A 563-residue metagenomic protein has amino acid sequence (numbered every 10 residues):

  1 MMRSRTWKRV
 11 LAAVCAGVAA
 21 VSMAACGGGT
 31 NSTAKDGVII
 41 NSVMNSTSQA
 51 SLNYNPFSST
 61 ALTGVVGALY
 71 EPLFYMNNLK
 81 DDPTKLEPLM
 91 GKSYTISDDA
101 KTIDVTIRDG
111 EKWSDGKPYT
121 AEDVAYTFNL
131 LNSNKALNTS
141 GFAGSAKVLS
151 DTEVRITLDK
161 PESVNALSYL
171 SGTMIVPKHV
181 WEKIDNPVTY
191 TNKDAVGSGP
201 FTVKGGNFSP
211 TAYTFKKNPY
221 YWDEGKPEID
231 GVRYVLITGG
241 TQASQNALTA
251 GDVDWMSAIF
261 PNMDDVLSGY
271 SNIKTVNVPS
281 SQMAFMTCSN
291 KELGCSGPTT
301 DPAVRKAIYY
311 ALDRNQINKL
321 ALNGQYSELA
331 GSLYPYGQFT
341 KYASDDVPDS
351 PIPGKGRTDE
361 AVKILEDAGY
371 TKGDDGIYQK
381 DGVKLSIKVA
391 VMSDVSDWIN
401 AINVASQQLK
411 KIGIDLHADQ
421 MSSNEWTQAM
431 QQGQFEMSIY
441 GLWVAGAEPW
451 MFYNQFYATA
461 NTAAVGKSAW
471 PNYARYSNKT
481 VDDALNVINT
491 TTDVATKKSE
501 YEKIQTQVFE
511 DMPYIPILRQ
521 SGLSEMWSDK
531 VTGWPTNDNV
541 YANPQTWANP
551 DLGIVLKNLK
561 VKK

Functional and structural regions predicted by a protein language model:
V43-I96, V196: N-terminal lobe/hinge region of extracytoplasmic solute-binding protein
N77-D81, S171-P227, G231, T358 (+4 more regions): Gly/Pro-rich hinge or "lid" segments in bacterial periplasmic/extracellular proteins
K92-K135, L149, R155, S244 (+3 more regions): Aromatic- and charge-enriched surface segment that lines or borders ligand/interaction sites
T95, T106, T139-K183, D529: Surface-exposed binding/hinge segments that line and control ligand-binding clefts or catalytic entry sites
T120-T127, D151-T157, G199-P200, I229-G231 (+4 more regions): Alpha-helical secondary-structure segments
F208-P210, Y370-A445, R519: Ligand/substrate-recognition segments at binding pockets and active sites
A212, K217, L312-D346, E360 (+2 more regions): Detector for C-terminal structural segments
P219-V266, D415-H417, S422: Ligand-site clamp/hinge motif
